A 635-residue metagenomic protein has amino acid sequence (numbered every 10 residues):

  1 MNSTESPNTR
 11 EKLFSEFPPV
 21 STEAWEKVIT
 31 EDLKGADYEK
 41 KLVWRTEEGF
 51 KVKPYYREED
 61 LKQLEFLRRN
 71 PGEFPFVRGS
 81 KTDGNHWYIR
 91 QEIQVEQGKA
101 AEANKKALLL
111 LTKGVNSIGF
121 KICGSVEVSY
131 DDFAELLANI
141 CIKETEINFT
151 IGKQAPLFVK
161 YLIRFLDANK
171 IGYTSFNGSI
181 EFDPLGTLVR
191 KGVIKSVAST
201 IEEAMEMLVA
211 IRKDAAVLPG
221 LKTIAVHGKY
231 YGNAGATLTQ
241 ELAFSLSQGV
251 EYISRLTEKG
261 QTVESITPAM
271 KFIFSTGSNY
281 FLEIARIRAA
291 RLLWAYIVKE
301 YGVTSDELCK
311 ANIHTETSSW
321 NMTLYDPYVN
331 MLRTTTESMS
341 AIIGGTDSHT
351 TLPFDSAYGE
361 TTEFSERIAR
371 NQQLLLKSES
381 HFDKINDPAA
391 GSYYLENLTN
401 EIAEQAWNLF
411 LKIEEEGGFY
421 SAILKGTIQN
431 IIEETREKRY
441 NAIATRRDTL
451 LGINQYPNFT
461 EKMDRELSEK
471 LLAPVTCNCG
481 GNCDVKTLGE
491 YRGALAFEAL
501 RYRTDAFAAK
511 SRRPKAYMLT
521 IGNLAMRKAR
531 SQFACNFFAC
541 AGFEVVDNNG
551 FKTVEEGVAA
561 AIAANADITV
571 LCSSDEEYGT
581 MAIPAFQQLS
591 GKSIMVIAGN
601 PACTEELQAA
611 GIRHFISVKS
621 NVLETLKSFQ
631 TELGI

Functional and structural regions predicted by a protein language model:
N2-E26, K41-W44, F50-V77, D347 (+1 more regions): Intrinsic disorder at enzyme termini
N2-N279, K310-H314, I342, S348-L352 (+9 more regions): Catalytic alpha/beta active-site cores
V43-K51, E181-L185, A225-N233, I266-G277 (+4 more regions): A glycine-rich phosphate-binding loop feature that marks nucleotide/adenosyl-phosphate handling sites
G49, G114, K170, W294 (+4 more regions): Conserved, mostly hydrophobic/aromatic
R212-R255, T335-F410: Mobile "lid/hinge" segments at catalytic clefts and subdomain interfaces of large enzymes
A236-L242, G277-A289, S318-M331, G359-A369 (+4 more regions): Short glycine/threonine-rich loop-to-helix capping motif typified by GTGT followed within a few residues by an Asp-Pro
G249, I273-T361, S365-A369: Glycine-rich anion/phosphate-binding loop at the beta-strand->alpha-helix junction
L471-V546, A559, Q608-A609, H614-F615 (+1 more regions): ATP-dependent carboxylate/acyl-activation modules
